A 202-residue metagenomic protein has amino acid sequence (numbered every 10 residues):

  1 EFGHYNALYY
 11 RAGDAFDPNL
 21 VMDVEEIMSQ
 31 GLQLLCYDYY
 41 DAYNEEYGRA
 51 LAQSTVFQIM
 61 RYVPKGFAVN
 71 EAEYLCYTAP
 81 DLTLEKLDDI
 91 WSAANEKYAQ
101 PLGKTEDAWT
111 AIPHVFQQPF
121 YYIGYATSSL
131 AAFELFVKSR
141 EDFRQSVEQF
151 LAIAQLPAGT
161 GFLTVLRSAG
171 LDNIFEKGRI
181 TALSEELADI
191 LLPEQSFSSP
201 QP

Functional and structural regions predicted by a protein language model:
F2-A15: Catalytic Zn2+-binding segment of zinc metalloproteases
N6, A42, G66, N70 (+1 more regions): C-terminal, non-catalytic "cap/extension" segments appended to globular domains
Y10, C36, Y40, S139: Active-site catalytic pocket residues across diverse enzymes, especially alpha/beta-hydrolases
A15-F16, S54-I59, I112-F116: Active-site-adjacent structural elements in folded domains
A15-M22, Y74: Conserved binding/catalytic microenvironments
N19-R49, S54-F57, R61, S128: Post-HExxH zinc-binding segment in Zn-dependent metallohydrolases
F57-I59, V63, F67-A72: Catalytic cores of phosphodiester-bond-cleaving enzymes
